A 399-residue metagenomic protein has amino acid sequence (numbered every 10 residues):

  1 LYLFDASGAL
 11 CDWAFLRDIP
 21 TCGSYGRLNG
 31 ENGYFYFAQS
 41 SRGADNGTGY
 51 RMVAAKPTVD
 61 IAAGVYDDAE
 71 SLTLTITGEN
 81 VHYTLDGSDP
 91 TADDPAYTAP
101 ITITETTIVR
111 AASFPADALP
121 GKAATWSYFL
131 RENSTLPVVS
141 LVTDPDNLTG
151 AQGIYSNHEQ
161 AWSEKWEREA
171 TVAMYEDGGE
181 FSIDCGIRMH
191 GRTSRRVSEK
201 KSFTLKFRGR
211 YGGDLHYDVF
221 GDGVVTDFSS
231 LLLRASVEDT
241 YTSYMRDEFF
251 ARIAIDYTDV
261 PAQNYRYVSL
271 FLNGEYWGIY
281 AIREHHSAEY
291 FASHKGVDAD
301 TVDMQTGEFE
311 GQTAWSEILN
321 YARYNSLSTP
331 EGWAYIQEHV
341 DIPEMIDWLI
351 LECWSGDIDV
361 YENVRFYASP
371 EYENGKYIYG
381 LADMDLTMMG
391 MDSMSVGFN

Functional and structural regions predicted by a protein language model:
L1-C11: Secretome/extracellular-domain signature
D18-E169, M174-G186, G209: Short, compositionally stereotyped local motifs that mark structural "simplifiers"
C22, A69-S71, T98, T106-I108 (+12 more regions): Extracellular structured ligand-interaction cores
A170-D177, M245-V260: Zn2+-dependent metallopeptidase catalytic core
R196-F228: Compositionally biased P/S/T/G-rich terminal and signal peptide-adjacent segments that lie outside catalytic cores
Y217-E238, T242, P261, E275-W277 (+2 more regions): ATP-dependent phospho-/nucleotidyl transfer catalytic cores
D256-L270: Short, well-structured beta-strand/strand-turn elements
I279-H285, Y290, V360-N399: Catalytic activation segment of kinase domains across protein kinase-like and atypical kinase folds
